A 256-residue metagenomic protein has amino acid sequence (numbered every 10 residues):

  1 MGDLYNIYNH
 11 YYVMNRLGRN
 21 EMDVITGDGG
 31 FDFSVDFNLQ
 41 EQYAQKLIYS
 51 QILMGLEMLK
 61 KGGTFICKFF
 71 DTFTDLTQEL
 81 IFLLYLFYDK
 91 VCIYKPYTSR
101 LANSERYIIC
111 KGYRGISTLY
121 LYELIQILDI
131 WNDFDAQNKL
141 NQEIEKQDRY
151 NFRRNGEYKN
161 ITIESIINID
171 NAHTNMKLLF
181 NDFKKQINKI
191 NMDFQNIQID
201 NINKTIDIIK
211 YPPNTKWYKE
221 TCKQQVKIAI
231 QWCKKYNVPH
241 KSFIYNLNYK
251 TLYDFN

Functional and structural regions predicted by a protein language model:
M1-D32, Y43: S-adenosyl-L-methionine
G2-Y5, L17, Q40-L47, F69-L76 (+4 more regions): Short amphipathic alpha-helical molecular recognition features
R19-E21, L59-G62, N103: Short, well-ordered loop/turn elements at secondary-structure boundaries
F31-F33, F37, F65, F69-F73 (+8 more regions): Phenylalanine-focused residue identity feature
D32-D36, F73-L76, I93, R100-N103 (+1 more regions): Eukaryotic short linear interaction motifs
N38-C92: Conserved Class I SAM-dependent methyltransferase catalytic core
Y97-N256: C-terminal lobe and adjacent flexible extensions of AdoMet/dcAdoMet transferase-like proteins
